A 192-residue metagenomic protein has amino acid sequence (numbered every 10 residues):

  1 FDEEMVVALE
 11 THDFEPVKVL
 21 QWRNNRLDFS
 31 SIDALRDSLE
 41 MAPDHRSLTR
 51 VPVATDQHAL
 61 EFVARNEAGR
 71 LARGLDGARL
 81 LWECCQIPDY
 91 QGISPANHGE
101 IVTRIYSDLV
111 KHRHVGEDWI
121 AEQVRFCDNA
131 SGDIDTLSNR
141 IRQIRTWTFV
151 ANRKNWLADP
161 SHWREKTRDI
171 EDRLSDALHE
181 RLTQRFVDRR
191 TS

Functional and structural regions predicted by a protein language model:
F1-W82: C-terminal or mid-to-C-terminal helical accessory/interaction module adjacent to the motor/catalytic core
G69-S192: Extended, charged helical/alpha-beta scaffold domains that provide interaction surfaces
